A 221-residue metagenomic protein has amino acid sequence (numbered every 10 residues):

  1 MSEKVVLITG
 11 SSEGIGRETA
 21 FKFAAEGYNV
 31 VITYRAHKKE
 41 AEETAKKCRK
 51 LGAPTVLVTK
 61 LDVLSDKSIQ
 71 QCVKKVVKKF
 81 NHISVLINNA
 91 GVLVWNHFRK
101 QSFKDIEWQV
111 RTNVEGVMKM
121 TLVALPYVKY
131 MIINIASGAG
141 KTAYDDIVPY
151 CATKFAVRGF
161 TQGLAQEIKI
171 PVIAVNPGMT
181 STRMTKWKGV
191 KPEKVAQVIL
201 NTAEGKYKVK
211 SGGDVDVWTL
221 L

Functional and structural regions predicted by a protein language model:
S12-E13: Conserved glycine-rich cofactor-binding loop
E26-E42: Conserved glycine-rich Rossmann-like NAD(P)H-binding loop of the short-chain dehydrogenase/reductase
N89-V94: Conserved NAD(P)H cofactor-binding loop of Rossmann-fold oxidoreductase domains
H97-F98, S102-V110: Substrate-binding pocket helix/loop in short-chain dehydrogenase/reductase
T121, T153: Active-site helix of classical SDR
S137: Residue(s) in the substrate-gating loop at a strand-loop-helix junction that position the organic substrate next
I170, A174-V175, K186-L221: C-terminal helical subdomain
